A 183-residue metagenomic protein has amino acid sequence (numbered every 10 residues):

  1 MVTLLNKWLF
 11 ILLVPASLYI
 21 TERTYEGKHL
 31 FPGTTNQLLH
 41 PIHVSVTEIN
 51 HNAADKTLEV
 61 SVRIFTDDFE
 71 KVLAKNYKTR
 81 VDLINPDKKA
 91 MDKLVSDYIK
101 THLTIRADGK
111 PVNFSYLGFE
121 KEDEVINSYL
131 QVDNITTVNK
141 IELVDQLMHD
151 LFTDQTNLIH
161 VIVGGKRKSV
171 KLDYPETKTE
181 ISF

Functional and structural regions predicted by a protein language model:
M1-H40: Bacterial Sec-dependent N-terminal signal peptides
F31-F183: N-terminal soluble domains immediately following signal/targeting peptides that reside in extracytoplasmic
